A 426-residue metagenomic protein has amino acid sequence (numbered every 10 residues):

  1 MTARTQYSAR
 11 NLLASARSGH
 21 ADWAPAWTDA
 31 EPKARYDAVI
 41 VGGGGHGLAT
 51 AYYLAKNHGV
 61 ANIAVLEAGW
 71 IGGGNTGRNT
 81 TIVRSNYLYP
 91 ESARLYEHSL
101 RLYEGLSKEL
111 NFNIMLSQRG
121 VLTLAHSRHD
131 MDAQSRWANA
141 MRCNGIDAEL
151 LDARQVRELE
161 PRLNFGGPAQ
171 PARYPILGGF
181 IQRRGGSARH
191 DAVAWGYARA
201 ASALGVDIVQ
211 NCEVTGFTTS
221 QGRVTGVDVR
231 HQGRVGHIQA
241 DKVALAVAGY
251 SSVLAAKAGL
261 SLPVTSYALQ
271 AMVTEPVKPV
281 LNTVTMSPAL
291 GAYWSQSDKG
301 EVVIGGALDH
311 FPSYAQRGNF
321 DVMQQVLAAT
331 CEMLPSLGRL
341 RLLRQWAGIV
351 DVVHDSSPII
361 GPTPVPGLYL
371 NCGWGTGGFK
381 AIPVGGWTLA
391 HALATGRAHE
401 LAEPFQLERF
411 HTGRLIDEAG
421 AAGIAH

Functional and structural regions predicted by a protein language model:
M1-A38, Y53-A61, G423: Extreme N-terminal leader/targeting segments of oxidoreductases
K33-R35, I114-T123, E160-L204, A307-F311 (+1 more regions): Helix-loop-beta segment of a Rossmann-like dinucleotide-binding subdomain
Y52-K56, T81-V83, F112-G120, T218-V224 (+2 more regions): Active-site substrate-recognition segment that forms the wall of the catalytic cavity or substrate channel
A55-T76: Glycine-rich FAD pyrophosphate-binding loop
T80-R162, A329-C331: Dinucleotide-binding Rossmann-like beta1-alpha1 core, especially the glycine-rich loop that anchors the ADP
R94-E97, L124-A133, F180-A200, V209 (+1 more regions): Short beta-strand to alpha-helix junction loop
P175, G179-K242: Helical element adjacent to the flavin cofactor pocket in flavoenzyme catalytic cores
C331-H426: C-terminal catalytic lobe of FAD-dependent flavoproteins
